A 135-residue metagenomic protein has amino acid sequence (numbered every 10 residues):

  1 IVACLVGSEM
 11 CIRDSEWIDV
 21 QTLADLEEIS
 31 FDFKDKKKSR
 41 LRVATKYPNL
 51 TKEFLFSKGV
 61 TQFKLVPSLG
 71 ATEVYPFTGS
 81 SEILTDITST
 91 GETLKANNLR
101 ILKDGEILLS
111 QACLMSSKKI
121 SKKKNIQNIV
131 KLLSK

Functional and structural regions predicted by a protein language model:
I1-G7, C11-I12: Single conserved hydrophobic/aromatic residue that forms the stacking wall/gate of nucleotide- or nucleobase-binding
G7-S8, E16-K135: Small-molecule-sensing regulatory modules
